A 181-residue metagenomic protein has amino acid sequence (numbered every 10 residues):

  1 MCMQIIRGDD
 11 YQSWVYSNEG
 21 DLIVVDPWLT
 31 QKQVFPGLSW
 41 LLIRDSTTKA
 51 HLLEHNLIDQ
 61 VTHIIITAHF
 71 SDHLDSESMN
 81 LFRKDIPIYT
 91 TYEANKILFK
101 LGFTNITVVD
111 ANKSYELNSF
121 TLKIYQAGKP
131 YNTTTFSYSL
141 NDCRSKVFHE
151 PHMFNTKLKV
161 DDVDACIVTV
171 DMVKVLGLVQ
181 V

Functional and structural regions predicted by a protein language model:
C2-M3, R7-D21, E116-I167: Catalytic core of the metallo-beta-lactamase
R7, G102-N118, V160-D162, Q180-V181: Binuclear metal-ion centers of metallo-dependent hydrolases, dominated by the metallo-beta-lactamase
G20, W28-L29, F70, A94 (+4 more regions): Short, flexible active-site-adjacent loop segments at beta-strand->alpha-helix junctions, enriched in small/polar
D21-I65, E77-S78, F154-D161: Pre-active-site segment of Zn-dependent metallo-hydrolases
V25-P27, T67, H149-H152, V168-V170: Active-site flanking residues adjacent to catalytic metal/cofactor-binding acidic residues
V34, K49-Y115: Active-site HxH/HxHxD metal-binding segment of metal-dependent hydrolases
P36-W40, D142-H149, V170-V179: Acidic/glycine-enriched edge-of-secondary-structure segments
P87, E93-K96, N155-V181: Cap/insert and terminal regions of metallo-dependent hydrolase folds
